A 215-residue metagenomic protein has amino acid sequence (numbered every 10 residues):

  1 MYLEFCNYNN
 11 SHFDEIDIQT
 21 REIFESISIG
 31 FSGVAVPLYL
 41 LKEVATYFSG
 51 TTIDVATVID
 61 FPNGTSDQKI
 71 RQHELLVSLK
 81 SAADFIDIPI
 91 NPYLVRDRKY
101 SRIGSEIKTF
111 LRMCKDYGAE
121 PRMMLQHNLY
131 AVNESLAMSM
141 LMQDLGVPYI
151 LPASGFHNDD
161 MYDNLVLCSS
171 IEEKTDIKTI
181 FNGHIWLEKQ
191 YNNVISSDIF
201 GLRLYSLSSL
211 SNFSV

Functional and structural regions predicted by a protein language model:
M1-K80, L141: Conserved N-terminal beta1-alpha1 strand-loop-helix module at the mouth
N7, I23-E43, I86-S105, L151-M161: Glycine-rich, proline-tolerant flexible connector loops at the mouths of alpha/beta enzymes
N7, T57-P62, S81-V95, D144-Y162 (+2 more regions): Glycine-rich phosphate-binding active-site loops on the catalytic face of alpha/beta enzymes
I29-S32, T51-V55, A82-D84, K115-P121 (+3 more regions): Short, well-ordered coil/turn segments that N-cap beta-strands
L38-F61, Y100-R122, D160-L187: Alpha-helix-loop-beta-strand connector modules within alpha/beta enzyme cores
V44, S78, M123, I150 (+1 more regions): Conserved, mostly hydrophobic/aromatic
S66-S81, Y130-M142, N164, C168-F181 (+1 more regions): Catalytic cores of alpha/beta
L75, F85-A153, K174: Conserved anion-binding
